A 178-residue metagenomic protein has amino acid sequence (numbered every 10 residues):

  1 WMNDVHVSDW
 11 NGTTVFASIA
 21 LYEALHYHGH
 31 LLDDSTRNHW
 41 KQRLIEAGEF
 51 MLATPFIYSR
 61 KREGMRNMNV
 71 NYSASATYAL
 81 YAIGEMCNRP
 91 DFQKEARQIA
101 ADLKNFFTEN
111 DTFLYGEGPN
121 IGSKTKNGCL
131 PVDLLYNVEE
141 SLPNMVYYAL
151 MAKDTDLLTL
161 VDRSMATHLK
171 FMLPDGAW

Functional and structural regions predicted by a protein language model:
W1-D154, L158: Aromatic-lined, polymer-binding surfaces characteristic of secreted/periplasmic polysaccharide-degrading enzymes
D111, M172-W178: Catalytic cores of carbohydrate-active enzymes
L150-P174: Catalytic-core region of carbohydrate-active enzymes that cleave or remodel glycosidic bonds
